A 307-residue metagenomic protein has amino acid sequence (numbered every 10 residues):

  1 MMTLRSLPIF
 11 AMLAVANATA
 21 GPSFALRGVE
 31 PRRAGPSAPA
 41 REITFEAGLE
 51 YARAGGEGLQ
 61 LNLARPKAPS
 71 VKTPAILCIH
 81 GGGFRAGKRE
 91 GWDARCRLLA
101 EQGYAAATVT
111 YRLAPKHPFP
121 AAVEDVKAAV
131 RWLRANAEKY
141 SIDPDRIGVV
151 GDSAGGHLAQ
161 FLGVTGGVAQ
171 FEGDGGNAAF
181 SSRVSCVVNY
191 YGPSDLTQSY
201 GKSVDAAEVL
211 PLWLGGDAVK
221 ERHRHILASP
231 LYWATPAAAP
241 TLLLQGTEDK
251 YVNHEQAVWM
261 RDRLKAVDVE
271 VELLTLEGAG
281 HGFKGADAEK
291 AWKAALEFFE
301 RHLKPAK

Functional and structural regions predicted by a protein language model:
M1-P8: Bacterial N-terminal signal peptides that target proteins for export
A11-A20: Hydrophobic h-region of N-terminal signal peptides that target proteins for export in Gram-negative bacteria
G21-K307: Alpha/beta-hydrolase superfamily serine-hydrolase fold, recognizing
